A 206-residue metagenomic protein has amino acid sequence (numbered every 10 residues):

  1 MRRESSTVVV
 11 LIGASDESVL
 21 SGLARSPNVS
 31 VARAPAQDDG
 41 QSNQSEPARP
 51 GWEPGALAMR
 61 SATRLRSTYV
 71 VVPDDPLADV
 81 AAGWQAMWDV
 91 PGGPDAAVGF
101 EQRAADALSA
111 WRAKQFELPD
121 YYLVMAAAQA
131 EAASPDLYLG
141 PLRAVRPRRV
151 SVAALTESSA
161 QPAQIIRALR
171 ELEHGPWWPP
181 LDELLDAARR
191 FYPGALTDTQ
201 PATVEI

Functional and structural regions predicted by a protein language model:
M1-V8: Extreme N-terminal, non-catalytic leader segments that precede Walker-type/kinase nucleotide-binding cores
R2, S15, A128-I206: NTP-dependent small-molecule kinase module
V10-I12, L123-A127: Conserved beta-strand segments of the P-loop GTPase G domain that flank and frequently precede/overlap
A14-S67: Conserved substrate/cofactor phosphate-moiety recognition/catalytic segment in nucleotide-dependent phosphotransferases
S18-L20, A78-A82, A130-A132: Short catalytic/ligand-binding loop motif for oxyanion handling, primarily in non-cytosolic enzymes, centered on
P47-E117: Glycine-rich phosphate-binding loop used to anchor ATP phosphates in small-molecule kinases, encompassing both
V70, Y121-V124: Short, well-ordered beta-strand core segments
F116-Y121, R146-R148: Short glycine-/polar-rich loops that comprise or flank the Walker A/P-loop and associated switch/sensor motifs
